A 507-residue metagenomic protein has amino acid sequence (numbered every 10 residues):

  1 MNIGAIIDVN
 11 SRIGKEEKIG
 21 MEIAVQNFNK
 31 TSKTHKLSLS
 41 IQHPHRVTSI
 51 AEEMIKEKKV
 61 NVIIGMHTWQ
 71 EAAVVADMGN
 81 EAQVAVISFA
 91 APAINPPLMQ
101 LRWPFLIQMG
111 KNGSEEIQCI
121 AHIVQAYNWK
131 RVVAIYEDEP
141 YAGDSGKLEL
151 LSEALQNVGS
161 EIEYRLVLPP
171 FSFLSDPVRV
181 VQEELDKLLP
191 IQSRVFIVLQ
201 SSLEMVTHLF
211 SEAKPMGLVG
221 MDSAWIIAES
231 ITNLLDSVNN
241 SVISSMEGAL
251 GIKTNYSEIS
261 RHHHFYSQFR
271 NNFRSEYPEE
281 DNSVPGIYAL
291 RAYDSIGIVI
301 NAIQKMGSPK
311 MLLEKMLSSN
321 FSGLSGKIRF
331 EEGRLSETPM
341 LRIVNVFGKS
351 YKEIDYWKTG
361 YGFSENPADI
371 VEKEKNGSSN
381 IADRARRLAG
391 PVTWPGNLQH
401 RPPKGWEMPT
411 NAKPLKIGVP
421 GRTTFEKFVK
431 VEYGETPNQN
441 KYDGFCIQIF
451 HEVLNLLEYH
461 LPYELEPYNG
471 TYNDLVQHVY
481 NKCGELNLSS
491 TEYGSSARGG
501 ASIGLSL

Functional and structural regions predicted by a protein language model:
M1-I3, Q125-K130, V371, G377-Y442: Immediate post-signal peptide segment of exported/extracytoplasmic ligand-binding proteins
N2-E22, P140-D144, V198, D281-R291 (+1 more regions): Extracytoplasmic "Venus flytrap"
K15-K30, E116-I120, A142-E161, I298 (+1 more regions): Short, solvent-exposed amphipathic alpha-helices that sit in or adjacent to ligand/effector-binding or catalytic
H35-I55, G405-Y493: Extracytoplasmic small-molecule ligand-binding "clamshell" domains of the periplasmic binding protein/Venus flytrap
E53, D77, E183-K187, I191 (+2 more regions): Short helices/loops that flank or line small-molecule/ion binding pockets
E57-R165, M216-E247, G251, S257 (+1 more regions): Extracytoplasmic ligand/sensor domains, especially the bilobed periplasmic-binding protein
V74-G79, G143-H264, N272, E280-D281 (+4 more regions): Extracellular/periplasmic bilobed ligand-binding domains
S202, D222, T232-L234, V242 (+3 more regions): Segments of small-molecule ligand-sensing domains
